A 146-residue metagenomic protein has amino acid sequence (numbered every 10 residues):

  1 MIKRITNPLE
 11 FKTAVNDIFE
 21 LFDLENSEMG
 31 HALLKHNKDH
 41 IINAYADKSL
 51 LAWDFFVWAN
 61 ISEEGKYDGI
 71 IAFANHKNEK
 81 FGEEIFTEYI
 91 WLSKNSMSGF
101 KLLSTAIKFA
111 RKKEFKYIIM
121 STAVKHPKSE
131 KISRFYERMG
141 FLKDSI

Functional and structural regions predicted by a protein language model:
M1-H40: Short amphipathic alpha-helix that is part of the acyltransferase structural core
E25-A59, G69-F81: A conserved beta-strand-loop-helix scaffold within acyl/acetyltransferase catalytic domains
E64-I70, F86: Glycine-rich phosphate/pyrophosphate-binding loop shared by adenosine-nucleotide-utilizing enzymes
T87-S98: A short, internal acetyl-CoA/4′-phosphopantetheine-binding micro-motif in the GNAT/acyltransferase core
K101-Y117: Conserved acyl-CoA
I119-I132: Conserved beta-strand-loop-alpha-helix junction that forms the acyl-donor binding cleft
T122, L142-I146: Conserved catalytic-core motifs of GNAT/GCN5-like acyltransferases
Y136: Conserved active-site tyrosine of GNAT-family acetyltransferases
